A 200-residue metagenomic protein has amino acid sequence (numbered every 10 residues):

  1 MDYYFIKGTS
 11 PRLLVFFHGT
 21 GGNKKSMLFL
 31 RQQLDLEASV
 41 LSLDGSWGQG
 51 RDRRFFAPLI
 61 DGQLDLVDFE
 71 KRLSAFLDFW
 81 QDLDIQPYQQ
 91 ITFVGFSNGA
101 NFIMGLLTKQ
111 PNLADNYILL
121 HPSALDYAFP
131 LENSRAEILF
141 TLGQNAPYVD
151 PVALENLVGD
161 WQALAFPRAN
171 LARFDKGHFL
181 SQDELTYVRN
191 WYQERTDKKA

Functional and structural regions predicted by a protein language model:
D2-P87: Serine-hydrolase catalytic machinery in alpha/beta-hydrolase-like enzymes
F29, G105-K109: Active-site signature of alpha/beta-hydrolase-fold catalytic machinery across serine- and Asp/Cys-nucleophile hydrolases
D52-I60, P122-L139: Flexible "cap/lid" loop of the alpha/beta hydrolase fold
V94-G99, I103: Gly/Ala-rich beta-loop-alpha elbow adjacent to hydrolase catalytic centers
N112-A124: A conserved short beta-strand
L139, E155, R168-A200: C-terminal catalytic histidine-bearing segment of alpha/beta-hydrolase fold enzymes
L139-A146: Short beta-strand/loop motif that positions the catalytic acidic residue of the alpha/beta-hydrolase fold
P147-L154: Conserved alpha/beta-hydrolase "acid-adjacent" motif
